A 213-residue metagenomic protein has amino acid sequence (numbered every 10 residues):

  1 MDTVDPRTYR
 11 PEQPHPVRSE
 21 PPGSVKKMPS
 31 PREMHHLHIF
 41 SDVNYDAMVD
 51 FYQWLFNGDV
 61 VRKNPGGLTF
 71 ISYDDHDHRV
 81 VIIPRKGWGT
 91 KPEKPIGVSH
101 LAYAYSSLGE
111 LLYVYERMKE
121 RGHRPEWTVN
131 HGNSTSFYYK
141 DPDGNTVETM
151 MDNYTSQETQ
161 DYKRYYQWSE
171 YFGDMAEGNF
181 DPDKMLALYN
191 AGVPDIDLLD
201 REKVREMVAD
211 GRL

Functional and structural regions predicted by a protein language model:
M1-P31: Short acidic N-proximal helix/loop "leader" segments that mark the beginning of a domain or an inter-domain linker
G23-K27, R85-P92: Short beta-strand/turn micro-motifs at beta-sheet edges
M28-P29, I39-V80, P84: Core segments of cupin and vicinal oxygen chelate
M34-H36, I96-L101: Eukaryotic phosphotyrosine signaling hubs
F40-D46, A102-T146, M151-Q157, Y165-L213: Vicinal oxygen chelate
G66, V98, S134: Short coil/loop residues immediately preceding or within conserved phosphate-binding loops of NTP-utilizing enzyme
I82-I83, P92-S99: A broadly used, surface-exposed interaction patch
